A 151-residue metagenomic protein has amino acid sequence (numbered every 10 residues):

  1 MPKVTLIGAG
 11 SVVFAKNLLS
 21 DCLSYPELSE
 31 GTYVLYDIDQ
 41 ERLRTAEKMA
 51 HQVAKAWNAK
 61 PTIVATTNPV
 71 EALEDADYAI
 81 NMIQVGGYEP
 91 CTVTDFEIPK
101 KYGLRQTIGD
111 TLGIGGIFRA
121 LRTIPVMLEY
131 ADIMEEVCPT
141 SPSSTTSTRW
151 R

Functional and structural regions predicted by a protein language model:
M1-V93, Y102, I108-L112, G116-R151: Metallocofactor- and cofactor-centric catalytic cores in central/energy metabolism, strongly enriched
